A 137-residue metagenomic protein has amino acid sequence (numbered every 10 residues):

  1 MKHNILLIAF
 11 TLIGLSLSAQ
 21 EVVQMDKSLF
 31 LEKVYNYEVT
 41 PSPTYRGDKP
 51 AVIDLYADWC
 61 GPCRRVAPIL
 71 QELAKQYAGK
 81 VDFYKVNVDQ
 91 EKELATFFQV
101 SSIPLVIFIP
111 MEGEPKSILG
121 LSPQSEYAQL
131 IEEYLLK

Functional and structural regions predicted by a protein language model:
M1-I5: Positively charged n-region of N-terminal signal peptides that target proteins for export
F10-S18: Hydrophobic h-region of N-terminal signal peptides that target proteins for export in Gram-negative bacteria
Q24-P50: A short beta-strand-turn-helix
D48-A51, G79-D82, M111: Loop/turn elements at helix/coil->beta-strand transitions in domains of secreted/extracellular proteins
D48-A51, L55-W59, S102: Short pre-active-site segment immediately N-terminal to redox-active cysteine/selenocysteine motifs in thiol-based
P50, K92, F98-I107: Structural micro-motif
L55, V66, L70-A74, A78-K92 (+1 more regions): Thiol-based oxidoreductase modules, predominantly thioredoxin-like and allied folds used for disulfide exchange
S102, I107-K137: Non-catalytic, surface beta->alpha helical segment in thiol-disulfide oxidoreductase systems
